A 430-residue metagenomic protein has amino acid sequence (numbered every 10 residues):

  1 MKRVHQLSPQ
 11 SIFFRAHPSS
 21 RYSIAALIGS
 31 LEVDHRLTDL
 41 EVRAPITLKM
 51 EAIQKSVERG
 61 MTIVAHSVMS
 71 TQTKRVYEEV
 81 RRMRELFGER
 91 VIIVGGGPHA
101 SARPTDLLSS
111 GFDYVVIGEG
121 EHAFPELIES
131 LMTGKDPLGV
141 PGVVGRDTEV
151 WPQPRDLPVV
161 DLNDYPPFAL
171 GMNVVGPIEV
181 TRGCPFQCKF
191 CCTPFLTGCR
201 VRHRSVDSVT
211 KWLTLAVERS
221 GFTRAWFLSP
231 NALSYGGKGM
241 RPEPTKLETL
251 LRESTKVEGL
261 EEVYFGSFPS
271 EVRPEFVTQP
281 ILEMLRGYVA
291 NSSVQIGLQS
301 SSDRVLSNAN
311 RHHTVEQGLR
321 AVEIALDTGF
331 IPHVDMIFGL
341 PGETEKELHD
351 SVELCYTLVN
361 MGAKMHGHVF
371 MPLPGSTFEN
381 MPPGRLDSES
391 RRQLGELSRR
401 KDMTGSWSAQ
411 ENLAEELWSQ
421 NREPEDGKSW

Functional and structural regions predicted by a protein language model:
M1-F14, V33-D39, E51, S56-T62 (+2 more regions): Radical SAM enzyme core and accessory elements
K2-L7, P137-V180, R224: N-terminal [4Fe-4S]-dependent radical SAM core
Q6, S11-F14, T214-I331, F338-E343: Conserved SAM/AdoMet-binding glycine-rich loop
A25, G171-S208: Canonical Radical SAM [4Fe-4S] cluster-binding loop centered on the CxxxCxxC motif and its immediate flanking residues
D39-P154: Glycine-rich beta-alpha loop elements in corrinoid/cobalamin-binding modules across cobalamin-dependent enzymes
Y77-G88, C192, T255, R286 (+1 more regions): Surface-exposed amphipathic alpha-helices with a cationic face
P104-S110, P280-I281, P341-Y356: Catalytic cores of alpha/beta
F186, T223-G239, D303-A309, F338-K346 (+1 more regions): Flexible glycine/acidic-rich beta-alpha junction loops that bind and position SAM and/or redox cofactors in anaerobic
